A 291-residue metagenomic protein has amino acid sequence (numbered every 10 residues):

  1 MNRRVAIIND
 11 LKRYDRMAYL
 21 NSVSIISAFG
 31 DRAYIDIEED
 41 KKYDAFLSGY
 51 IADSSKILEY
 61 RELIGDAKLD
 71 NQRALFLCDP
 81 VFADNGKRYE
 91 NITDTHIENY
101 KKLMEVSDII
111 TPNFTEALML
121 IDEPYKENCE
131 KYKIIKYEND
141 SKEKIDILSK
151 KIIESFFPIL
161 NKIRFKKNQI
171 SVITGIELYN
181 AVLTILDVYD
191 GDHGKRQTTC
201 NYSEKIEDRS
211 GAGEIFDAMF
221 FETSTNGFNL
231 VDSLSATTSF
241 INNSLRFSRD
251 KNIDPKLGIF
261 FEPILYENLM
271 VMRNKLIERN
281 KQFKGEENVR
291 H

Functional and structural regions predicted by a protein language model:
M1-D36, F283-H291: Glycine-rich phosphate/adenosyl-contacting loop at the front of the ribokinase-like
K12-Y14, Q197-G211: Short pre-catalytic strand/loop immediately N-terminal to key active-site residues, enriched for Gly-Thr
D40-A45: Short acidic/histidine-rich motifs immediately flanking catalytic phosphotransfer sites in two-component signaling
G65-F76, F165-Q169: A short helix->loop->beta-strand "cap" motif at the edges of active sites that frequently abuts
E90-R196: Conserved phosphate/ATP/ADP-binding segment of small-molecule kinases
M119, I206-L230, L234-A236: Short, small-residue alpha-helix embedded
L148-I163, N229-L245: Short, well-structured alpha-helical segments that form the helix of a local strand-helix-strand
V231-H291: Charged C-terminal helix
